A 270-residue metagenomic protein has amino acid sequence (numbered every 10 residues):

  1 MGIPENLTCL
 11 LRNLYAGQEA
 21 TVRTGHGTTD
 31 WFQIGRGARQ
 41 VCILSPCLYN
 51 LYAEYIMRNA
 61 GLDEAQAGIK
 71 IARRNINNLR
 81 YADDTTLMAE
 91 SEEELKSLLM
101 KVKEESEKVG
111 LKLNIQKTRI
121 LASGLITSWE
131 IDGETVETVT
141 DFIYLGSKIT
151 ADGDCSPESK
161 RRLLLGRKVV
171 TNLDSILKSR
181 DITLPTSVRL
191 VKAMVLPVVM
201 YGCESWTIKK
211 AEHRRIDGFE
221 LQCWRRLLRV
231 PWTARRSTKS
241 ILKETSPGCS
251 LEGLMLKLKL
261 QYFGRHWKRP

Functional and structural regions predicted by a protein language model:
M1-K257, Q261, R269-P270: Nucleotidyl polymerases of mobile genetic elements and RNA viruses
